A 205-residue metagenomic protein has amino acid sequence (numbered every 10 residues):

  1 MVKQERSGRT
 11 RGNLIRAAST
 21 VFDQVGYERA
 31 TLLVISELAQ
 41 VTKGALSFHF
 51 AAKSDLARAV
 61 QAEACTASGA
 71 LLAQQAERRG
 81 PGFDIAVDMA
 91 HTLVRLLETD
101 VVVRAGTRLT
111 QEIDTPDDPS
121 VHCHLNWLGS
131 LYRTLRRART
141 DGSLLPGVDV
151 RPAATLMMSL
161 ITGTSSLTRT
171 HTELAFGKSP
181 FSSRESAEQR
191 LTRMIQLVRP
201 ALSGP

Functional and structural regions predicted by a protein language model:
M1-R9, R79, T170-F181: N-terminal intrinsically disordered/low-complexity leader segments
M1-V25, R29-V41, S54-A59, E63 (+2 more regions): Basic, helix-initiating cap at the start of DNA-binding domains
A17-V21, L96, L160: Short amphipathic alpha-helical elements of helix-turn-helix/winged-helix folds
S47-F50, S54: A short His-aromatic
A59, A73-V103, V150-M157: Hydrophobic alpha-helical connector segments
H91-L144, P152: Short secondary-structure transition hinges
L125-D141, S159-P205: C-terminal peripheral helix-coil segments that are non-catalytic and often amphipathic
